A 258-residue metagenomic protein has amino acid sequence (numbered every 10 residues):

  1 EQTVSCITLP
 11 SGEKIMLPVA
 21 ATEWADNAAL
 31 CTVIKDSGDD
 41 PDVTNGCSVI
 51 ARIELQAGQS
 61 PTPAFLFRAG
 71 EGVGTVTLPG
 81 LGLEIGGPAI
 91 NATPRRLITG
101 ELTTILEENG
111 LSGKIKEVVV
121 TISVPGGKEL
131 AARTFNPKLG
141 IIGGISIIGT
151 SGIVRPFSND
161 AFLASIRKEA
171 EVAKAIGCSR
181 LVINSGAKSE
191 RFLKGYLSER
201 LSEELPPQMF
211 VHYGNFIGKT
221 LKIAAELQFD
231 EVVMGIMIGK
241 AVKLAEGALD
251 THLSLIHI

Functional and structural regions predicted by a protein language model:
E1-R133, P137-L139: Generic N-terminal targeting/processing segments that precede catalytic cores or assembly contacts
V76-N109, I122-S254: Conserved mixed alpha/beta catalytic, RNA-binding, or beta-rich assembly cores of soluble enzyme, regulatory
H257-I258: Conserved small/polar residues in nucleotide/adenosyl-binding loops
